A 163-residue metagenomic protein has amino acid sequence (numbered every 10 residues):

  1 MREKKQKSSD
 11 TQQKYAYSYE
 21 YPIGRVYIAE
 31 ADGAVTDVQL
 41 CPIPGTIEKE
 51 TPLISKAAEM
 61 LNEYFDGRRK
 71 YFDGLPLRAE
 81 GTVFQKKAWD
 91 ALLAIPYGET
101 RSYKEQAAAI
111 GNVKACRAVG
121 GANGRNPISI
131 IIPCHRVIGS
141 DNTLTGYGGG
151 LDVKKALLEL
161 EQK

Functional and structural regions predicted by a protein language model:
M1-K114, Q162-K163: Basic nucleic-acid-binding alpha-helical/helix-turn surface characteristic of O6-alkylguanine DNA
V35, L75-L77, V119, L144-Y147: Short clusters of hydrophobic/aromatic residues that line enzyme substrate/ligand-binding pockets
L92, R117-R125: Major-groove recognition helix of helix-turn-helix-like DNA-binding domains
P96, P127, N142: Histidine- and aromatic-rich ligand-binding microenvironments
V113-C116, L157: LysM (lysin motif) carbohydrate-binding repeats in extracellular/periplasmic proteins that recognize
I130-V137: Short Lys/Arg-enriched helix C-cap and helix-to-coil transition segments that create basic nucleic-acid-contact patches
S140-K163: …primarily DNA-binding HTH/wHTH and HhH modules…
